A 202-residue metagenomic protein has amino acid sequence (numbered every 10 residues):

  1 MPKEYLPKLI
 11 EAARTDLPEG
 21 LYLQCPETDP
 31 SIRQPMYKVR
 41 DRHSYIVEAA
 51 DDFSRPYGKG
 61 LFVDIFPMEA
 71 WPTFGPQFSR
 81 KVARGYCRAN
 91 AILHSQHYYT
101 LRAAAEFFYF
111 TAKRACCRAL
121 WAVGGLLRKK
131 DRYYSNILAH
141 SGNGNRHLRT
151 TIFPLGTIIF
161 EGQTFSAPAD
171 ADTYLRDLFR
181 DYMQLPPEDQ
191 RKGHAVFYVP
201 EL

Functional and structural regions predicted by a protein language model:
P2-L6: Helix N-cap motif at beta-to-alpha junctions
P7, A12-T73, S95-Y98, R102 (+2 more regions): Conserved catalytic core of two-metal-ion nucleotidyltransferases
F74-R80: A short secondary-structure junction signal
R84-Y99: Short, cationic low-complexity segments
